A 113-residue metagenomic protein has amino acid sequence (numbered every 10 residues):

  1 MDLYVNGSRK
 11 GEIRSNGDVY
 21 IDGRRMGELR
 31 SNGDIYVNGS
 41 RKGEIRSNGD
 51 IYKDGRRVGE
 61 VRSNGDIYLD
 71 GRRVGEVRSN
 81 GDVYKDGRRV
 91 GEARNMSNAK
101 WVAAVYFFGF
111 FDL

Functional and structural regions predicted by a protein language model:
M1-G17, D22-M26, N32, S40-K42 (+3 more regions): Long terminal segments
